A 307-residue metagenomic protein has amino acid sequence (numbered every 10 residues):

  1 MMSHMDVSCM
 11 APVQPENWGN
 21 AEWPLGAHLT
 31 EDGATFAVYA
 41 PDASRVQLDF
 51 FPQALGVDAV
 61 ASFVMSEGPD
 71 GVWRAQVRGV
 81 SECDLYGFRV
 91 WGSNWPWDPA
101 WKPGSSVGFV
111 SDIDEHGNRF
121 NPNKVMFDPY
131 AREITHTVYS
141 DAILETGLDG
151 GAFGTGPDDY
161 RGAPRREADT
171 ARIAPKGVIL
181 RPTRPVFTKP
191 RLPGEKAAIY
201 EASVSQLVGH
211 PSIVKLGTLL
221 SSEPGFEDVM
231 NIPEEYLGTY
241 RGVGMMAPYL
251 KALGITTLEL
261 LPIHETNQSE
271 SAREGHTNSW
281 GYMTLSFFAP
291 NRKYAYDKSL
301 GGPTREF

Functional and structural regions predicted by a protein language model:
M2-E31, G68-V72, Q76-I199, H210-I213: The feature marks proteins involved in alpha-glucan
D32-F36: Structural beta-strand segments of beta-rich domains
Y39-R45, V80-S81: Short proline/glycine-enriched turn/loop motifs at strand-loop junctions of beta-rich domains
F51-V57: Change "in extracellular beta-sheet-rich domains … of secreted and cell-surface proteins" to "in beta-sheet-rich domains
A100-M126, L216-P224, T266-L285: Aromatic- and acidic-residue-enriched segments that line the glycan-binding/catalytic groove of carbohydrate-active
E167, A174-T257, S286: An acidic-aromatic substrate-binding cleft motif
V214-G238, E270-F307: Aromatic- and acidic-residue-enriched carbohydrate-binding clefts of CAZyme catalytic domains
L250-H276: Carboxylate/His-rich catalytic cores and anion/metal-binding grooves
